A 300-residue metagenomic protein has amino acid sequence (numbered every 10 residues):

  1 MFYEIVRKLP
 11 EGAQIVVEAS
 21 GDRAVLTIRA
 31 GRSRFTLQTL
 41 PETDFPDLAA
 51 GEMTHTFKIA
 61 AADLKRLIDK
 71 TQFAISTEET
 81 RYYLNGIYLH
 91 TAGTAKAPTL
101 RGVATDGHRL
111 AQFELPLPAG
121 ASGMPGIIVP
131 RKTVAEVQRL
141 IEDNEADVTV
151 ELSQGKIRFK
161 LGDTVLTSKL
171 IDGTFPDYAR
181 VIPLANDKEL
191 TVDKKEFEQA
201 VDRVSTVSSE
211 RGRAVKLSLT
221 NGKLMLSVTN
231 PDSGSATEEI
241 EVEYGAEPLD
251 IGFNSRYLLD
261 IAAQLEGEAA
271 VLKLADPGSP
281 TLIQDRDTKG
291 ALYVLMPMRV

Functional and structural regions predicted by a protein language model:
M1-V300: Structural preference for solvent-exposed beta-strand-turn elements and adjacent flexible terminal/loop segments within
